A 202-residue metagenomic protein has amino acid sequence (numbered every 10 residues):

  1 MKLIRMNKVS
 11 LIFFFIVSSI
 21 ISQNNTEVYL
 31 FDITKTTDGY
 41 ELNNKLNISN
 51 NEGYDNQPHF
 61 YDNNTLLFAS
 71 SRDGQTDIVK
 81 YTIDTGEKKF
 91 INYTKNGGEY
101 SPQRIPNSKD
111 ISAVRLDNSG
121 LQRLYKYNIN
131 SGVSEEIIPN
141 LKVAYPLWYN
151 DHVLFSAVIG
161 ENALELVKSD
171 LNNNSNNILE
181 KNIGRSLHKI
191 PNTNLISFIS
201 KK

Functional and structural regions predicted by a protein language model:
M1-N25: Bacterial Sec-dependent N-terminal signal peptides
S22-K202: Sequence signature of WD/YWTD-type beta-propeller architectures
